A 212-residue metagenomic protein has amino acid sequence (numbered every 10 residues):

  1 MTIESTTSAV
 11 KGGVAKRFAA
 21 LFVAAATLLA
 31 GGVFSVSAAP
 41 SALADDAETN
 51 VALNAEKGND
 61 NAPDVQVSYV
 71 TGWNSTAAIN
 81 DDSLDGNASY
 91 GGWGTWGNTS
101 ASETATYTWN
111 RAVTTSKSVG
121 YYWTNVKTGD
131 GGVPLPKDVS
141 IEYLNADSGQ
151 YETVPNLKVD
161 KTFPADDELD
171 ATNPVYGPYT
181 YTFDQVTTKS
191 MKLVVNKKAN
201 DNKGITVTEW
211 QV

Functional and structural regions predicted by a protein language model:
M1-F22: Bacterial Sec-dependent N-terminal signal peptides
V14, V23-A24, L28-N87, T124-S140 (+1 more regions): Juxtadomain low-complexity/linker regions and immediately adjacent membrane-anchoring helices
F22, A30, L144, V154-L157: Small disulfide-bonded, cysteine-rich extracellular recognition modules and tandem repeats
A39, D170-G177: Beta-strand-rich ligand-recognition modules
D45, G86-T153, V175-V212: Aromatic, loop-rich ligand-recognition surfaces of beta-strand-rich domains
W73, D147, L157-D160: Short, solvent-exposed coil/turn elements at secondary-structure transition points
T153-L169: Solvent-exposed serine/threonine-rich low-complexity stretches and specific carbohydrate-binding patches
